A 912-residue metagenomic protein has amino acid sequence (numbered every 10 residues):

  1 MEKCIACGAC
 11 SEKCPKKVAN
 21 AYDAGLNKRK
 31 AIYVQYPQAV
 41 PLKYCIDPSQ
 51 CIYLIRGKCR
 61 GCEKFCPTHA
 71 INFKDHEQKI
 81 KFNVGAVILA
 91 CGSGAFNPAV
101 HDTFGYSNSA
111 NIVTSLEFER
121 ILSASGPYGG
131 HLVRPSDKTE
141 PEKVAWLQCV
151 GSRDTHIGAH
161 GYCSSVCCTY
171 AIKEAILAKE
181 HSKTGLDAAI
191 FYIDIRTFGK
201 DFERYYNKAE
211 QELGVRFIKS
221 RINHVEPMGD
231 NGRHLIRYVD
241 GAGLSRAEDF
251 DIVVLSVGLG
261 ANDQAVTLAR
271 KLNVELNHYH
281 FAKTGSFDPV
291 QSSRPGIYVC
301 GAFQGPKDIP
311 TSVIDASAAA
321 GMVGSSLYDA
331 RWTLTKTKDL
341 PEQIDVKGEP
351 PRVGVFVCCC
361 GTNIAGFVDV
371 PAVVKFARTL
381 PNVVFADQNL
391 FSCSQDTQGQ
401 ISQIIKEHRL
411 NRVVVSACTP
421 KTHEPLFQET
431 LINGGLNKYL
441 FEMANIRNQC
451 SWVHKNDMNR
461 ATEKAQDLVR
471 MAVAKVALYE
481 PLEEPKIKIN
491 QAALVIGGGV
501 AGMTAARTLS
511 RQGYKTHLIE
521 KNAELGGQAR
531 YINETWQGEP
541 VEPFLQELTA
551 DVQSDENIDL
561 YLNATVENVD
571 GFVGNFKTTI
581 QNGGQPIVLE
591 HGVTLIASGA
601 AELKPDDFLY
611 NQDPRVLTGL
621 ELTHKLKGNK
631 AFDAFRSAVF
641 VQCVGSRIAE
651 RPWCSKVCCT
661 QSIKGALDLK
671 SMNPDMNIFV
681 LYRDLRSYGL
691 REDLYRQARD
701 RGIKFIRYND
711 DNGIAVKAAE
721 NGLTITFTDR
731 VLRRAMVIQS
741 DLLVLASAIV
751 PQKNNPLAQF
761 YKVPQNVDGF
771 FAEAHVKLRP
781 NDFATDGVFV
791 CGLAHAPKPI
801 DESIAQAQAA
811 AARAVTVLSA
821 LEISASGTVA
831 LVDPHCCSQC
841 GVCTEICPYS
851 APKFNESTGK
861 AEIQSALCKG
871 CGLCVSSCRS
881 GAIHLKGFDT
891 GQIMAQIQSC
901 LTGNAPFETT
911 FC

Functional and structural regions predicted by a protein language model:
M1-E862, A866-C912: Residues forming the flavin
